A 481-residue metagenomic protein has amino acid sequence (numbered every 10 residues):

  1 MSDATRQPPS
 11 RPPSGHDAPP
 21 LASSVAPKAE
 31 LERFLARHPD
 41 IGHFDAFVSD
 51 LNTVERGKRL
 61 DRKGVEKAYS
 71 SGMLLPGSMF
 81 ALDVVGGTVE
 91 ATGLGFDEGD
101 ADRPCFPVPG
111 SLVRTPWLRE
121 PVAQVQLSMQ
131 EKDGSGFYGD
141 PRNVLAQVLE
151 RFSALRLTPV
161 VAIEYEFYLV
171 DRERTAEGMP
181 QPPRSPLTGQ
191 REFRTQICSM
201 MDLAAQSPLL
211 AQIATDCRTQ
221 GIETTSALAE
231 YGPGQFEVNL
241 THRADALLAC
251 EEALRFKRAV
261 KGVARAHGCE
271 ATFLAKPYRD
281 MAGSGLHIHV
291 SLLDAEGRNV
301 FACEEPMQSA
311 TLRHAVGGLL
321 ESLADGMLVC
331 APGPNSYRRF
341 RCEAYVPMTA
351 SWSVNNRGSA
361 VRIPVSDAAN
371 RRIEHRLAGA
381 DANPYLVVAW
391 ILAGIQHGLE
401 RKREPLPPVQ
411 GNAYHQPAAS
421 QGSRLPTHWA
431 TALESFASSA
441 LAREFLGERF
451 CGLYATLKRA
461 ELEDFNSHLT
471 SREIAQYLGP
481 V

Functional and structural regions predicted by a protein language model:
S2-S226, L248, E252, Q421-V481: ATP/Mg2+-dependent ligation/transfer catalytic cores
D3-L21, A26-A29, G262, C269-A271 (+1 more regions): Catalytic-core signal marking the mid-to-C-terminal active-site face
S49-L51, E164-Y165, R172, A229 (+4 more regions): An acidic- and aromatic-residue-enriched active-site/binding cleft used to recognize and process polar
R114-P121, P159-V160, A227-G232, D280-M281 (+2 more regions): Short glycine/proline-enriched loop/turn "hinge" motifs that connect secondary-structure elements and lie
V125-E131, F236-R243, V290, H375: Short, hydrophobic beta-strand segments
V160-Y168, R184-M200, Q220-N239, A271-I288 (+1 more regions): Core alpha/beta catalytic barrel or barrel-like domain that forms the active/cofactor pocket in diverse metabolic
I197, M201-T224, V238-D245, K257-F273 (+1 more regions): Accessory "access/gating" subregions that flank catalytic or transport cores
Q235, L240, A246-G317: Acidic, glycine-rich loop-and-beta core segments that form the ion-binding/anion-interacting portion of active sites
